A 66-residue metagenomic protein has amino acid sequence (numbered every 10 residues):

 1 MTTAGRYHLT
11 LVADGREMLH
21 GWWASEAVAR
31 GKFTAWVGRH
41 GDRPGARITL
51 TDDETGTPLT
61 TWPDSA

Functional and structural regions predicted by a protein language model:
M1, R16, E26-A29, F33 (+1 more regions): Short linear sequence motifs
M1-L19: Short aromatic-glycine-(Arg/Gly/Cys) micro-motifs in beta-strand/loop hairpins
A4-H8, F33, I48-L50: A generic structural signal for ordered secondary structure
G15-G21, G56-T61: Surface-exposed loop/edge segments in extracytoplasmic proteins
W23-G45: A short, charged, amphipathic alpha-helix used as a generic interaction element across diverse proteins
G38-A66: Short, mixed-charge low-complexity intrinsically disordered segments
